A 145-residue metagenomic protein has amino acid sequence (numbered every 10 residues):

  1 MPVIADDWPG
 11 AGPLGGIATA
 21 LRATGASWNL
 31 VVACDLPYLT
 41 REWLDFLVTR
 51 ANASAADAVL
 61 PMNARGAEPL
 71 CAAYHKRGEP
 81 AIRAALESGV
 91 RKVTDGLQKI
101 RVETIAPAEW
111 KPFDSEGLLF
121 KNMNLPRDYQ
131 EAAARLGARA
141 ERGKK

Functional and structural regions predicted by a protein language model:
M1-G117, Q130-R142: Nucleotide and nucleotide-moiety/phosphate-recognizing core
R127: Conserved active-site and cofactor/substrate-binding residues in soluble primary-metabolism enzymes
